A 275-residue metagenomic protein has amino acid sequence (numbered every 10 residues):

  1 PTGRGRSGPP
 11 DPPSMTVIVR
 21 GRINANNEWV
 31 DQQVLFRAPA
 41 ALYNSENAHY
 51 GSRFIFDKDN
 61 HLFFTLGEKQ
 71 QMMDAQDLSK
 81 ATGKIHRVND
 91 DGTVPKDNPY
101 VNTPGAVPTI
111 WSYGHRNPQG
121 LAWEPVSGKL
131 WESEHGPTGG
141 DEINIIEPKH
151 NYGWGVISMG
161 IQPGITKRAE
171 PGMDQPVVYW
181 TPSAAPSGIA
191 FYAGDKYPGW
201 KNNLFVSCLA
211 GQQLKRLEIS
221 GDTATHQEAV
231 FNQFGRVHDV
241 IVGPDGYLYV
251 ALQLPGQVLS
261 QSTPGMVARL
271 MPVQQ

Functional and structural regions predicted by a protein language model:
G3-I55: Asp-box/WD-like beta-propeller blade repeats and closely related beta-sheet repeat scaffolds
R4-G8, P12-V17, E68-Q227, G235 (+3 more regions): Beta-propeller domain segments
W29-Q32, D59-L62, V126-G128: Loop/turn elements at helix/coil->beta-strand transitions in domains of secreted/extracellular proteins
L35-A41, Y100, A229-N232: Short loop/turn motifs that cap or connect beta-strands within the blades of beta-propeller-type repeat domains
A40-G51, P108-Y113, G235-V237: Short glycine-/Asp-/Thr-/Trp-enriched loop segments that recur within the blades of beta-propeller repeat domains
Y50-G67, L78, G83-K84: Aromatic- and glycine-enriched pocket-lining scaffold segments that form the walls of small-molecule binding clefts
